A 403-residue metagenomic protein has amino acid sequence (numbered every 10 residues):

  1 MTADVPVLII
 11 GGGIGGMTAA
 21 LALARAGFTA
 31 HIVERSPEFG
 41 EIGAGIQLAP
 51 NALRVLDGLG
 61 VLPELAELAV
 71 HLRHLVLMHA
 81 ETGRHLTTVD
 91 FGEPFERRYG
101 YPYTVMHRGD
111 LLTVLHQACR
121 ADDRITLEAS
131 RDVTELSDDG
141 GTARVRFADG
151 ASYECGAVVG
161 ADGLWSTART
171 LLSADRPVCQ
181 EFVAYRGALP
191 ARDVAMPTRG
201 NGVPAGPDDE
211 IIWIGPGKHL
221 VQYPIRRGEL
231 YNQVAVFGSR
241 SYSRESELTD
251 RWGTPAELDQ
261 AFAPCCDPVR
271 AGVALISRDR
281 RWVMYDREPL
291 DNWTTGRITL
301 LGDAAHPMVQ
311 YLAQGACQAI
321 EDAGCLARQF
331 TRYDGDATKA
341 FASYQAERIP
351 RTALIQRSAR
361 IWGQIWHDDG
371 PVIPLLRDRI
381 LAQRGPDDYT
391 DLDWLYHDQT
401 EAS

Functional and structural regions predicted by a protein language model:
T2-V5, E67, L312-A313, R328-S403: C-terminal helical "tail/cap" subdomain of flavin- and related membrane-associated enzymes
T2-V7, A24, N51-D193, S241-D259 (+2 more regions): Conserved N-terminal helical subregion
V7-I9, A30: Conserved hydrophobic helix-helix packing surfaces used for dimerization/oligomerization
G11-G13, R35: Glycine-rich Rossmann-fold phosphate-binding loop(s) that bind the pyrophosphate of adenine dinucleotide cofactors
G16-M17: N-terminal Rossmann-fold NAD(P) dinucleotide-binding loop
A24-A44: Glycine-rich FAD pyrophosphate-binding loop
G202-D208, P216-K218, P224-E229, F237-L312 (+2 more regions): FAD/FMN-dependent oxidoreductases across multiple families
